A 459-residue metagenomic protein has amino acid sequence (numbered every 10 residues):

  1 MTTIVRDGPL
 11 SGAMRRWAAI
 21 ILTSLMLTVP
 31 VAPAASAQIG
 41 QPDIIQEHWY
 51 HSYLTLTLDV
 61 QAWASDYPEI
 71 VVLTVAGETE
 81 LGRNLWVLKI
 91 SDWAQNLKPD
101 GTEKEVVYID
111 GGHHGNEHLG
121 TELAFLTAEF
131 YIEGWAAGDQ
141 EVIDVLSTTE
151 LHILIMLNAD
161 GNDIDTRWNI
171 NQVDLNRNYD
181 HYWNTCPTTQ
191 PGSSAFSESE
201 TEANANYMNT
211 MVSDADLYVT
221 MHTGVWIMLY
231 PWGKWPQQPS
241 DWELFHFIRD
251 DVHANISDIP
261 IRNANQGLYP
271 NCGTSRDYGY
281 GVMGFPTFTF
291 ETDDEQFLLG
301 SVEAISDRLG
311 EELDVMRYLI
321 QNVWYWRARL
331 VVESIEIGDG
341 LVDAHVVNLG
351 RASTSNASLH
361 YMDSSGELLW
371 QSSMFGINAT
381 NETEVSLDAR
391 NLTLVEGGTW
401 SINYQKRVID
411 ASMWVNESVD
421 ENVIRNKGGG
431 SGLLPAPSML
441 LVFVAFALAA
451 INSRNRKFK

Functional and structural regions predicted by a protein language model:
M1-Q38, A344, K427-K459: Secretory targeting signatures
A37-W86: Short glycine- and acidic-rich boundary segments immediately preceding or forming the N-terminal edge of structured
I39-W49, W183-G432: C-terminal accessory segments enriched in acidic
H48-H51, T79-G82, N96, I109 (+7 more regions): Extracytoplasmic low-complexity repetitive segments enriched in small/polar residues
V71-G77, A137-V145, L217-Y218, I261-N265: Surface-exposed patches in mature extracellular/periplasmic domains of secreted proteins
V87-D100, G112: Short beta-strand-to-loop junctions in surface cap/lid or active-site-entrance loops
A94, A137-E141, P270-D277: Alpha-helical scaffolding within the catalytic cores of extracellular/periplasmic polymer-degrading hydrolases
D100-H113, H118-W242, D250, T289-E291: Active-site/substrate-binding loop(s) of hydrolase catalytic cores
